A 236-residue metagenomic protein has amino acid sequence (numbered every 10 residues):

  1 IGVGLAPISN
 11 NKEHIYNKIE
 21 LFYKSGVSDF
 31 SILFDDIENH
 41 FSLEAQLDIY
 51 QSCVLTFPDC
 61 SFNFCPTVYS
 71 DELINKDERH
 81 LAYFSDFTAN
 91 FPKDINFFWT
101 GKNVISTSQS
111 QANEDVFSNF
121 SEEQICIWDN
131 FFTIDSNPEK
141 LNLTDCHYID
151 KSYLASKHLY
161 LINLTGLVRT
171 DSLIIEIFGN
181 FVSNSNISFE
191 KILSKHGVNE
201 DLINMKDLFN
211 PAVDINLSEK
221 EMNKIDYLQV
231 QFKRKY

Functional and structural regions predicted by a protein language model:
I1-N11, I15, K24-S28, L33: Feature activates predominantly on carbohydrate-active enzymes
I1-V3, H14-N17, S52-V54, F62: Aromatic-lined substrate-binding rim segments of carbohydrate-active enzymes
E13, L55, S118, K191-S194 (+1 more regions): Polar/charged alpha-helical tracts
H14-I19, L143-C146: Catalytic cores of alpha/beta
L21-F22, K151: A general structural signal for stabilizing positions within well-ordered secondary structure
S28, I37-S183: Catalytic-core regions of glycoside hydrolase
V182-Y236: C-terminal functional modules
